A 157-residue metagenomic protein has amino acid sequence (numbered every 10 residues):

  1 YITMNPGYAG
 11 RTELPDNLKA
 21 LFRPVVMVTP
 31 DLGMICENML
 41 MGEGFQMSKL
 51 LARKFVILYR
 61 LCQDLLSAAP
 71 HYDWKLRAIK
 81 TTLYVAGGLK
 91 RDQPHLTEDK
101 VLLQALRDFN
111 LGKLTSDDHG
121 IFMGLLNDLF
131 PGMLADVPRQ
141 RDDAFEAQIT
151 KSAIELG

Functional and structural regions predicted by a protein language model:
Y1-M4, A20-G157: Alpha-helical lid/collar subdomain of P-loop NTPases
G7-L21: Short regulatory helix/loop adjacent to the ATP-binding pocket of P-loop NTPases
